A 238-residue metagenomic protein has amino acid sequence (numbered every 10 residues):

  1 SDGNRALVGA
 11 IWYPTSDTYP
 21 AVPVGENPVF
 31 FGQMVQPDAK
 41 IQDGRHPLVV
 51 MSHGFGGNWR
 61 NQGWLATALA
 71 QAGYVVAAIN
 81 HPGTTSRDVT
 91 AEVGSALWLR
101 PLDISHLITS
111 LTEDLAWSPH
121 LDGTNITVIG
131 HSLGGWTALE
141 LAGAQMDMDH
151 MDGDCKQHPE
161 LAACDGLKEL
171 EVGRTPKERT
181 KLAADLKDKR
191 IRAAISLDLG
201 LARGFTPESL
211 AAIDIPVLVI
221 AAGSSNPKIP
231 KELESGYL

Functional and structural regions predicted by a protein language model:
S1-V50, Q71, K231: Domain-level recognition of soluble alpha/beta enzyme cores, biased toward histidine phosphatases/phosphomutases
H46, H53-N58: Active-site glycine-rich loops that stabilize anionic/oxyanionic intermediates across multiple enzyme folds
M51-G54, A78: Structural cue for short, hydrophobic secondary-structure segments
W59, A66-S86: Conserved alpha/beta-hydrolase
A68, V93-T124, W136-Q145, D149-L186: Alpha/beta-hydrolase active-site loop
V128-G130: Short beta-strand immediately N-terminal to the catalytic nucleophile in serine-hydrolase-like folds
F205, N226-S235: Conserved alpha/beta-hydrolase "acid-adjacent" motif
I213, V219-A221: Short beta-strand/loop motif that positions the catalytic acidic residue of the alpha/beta-hydrolase fold
